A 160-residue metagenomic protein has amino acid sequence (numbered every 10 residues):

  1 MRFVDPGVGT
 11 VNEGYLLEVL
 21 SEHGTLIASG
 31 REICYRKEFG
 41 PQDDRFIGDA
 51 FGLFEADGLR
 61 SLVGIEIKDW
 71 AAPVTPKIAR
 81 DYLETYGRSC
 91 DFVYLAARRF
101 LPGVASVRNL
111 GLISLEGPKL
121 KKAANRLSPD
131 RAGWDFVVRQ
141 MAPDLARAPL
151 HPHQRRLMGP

Functional and structural regions predicted by a protein language model:
M1-V8, E18-A28, F100, A105-P160: Non-catalytic C-terminal interaction segments of nucleic acid-processing enzymes
H23, D57, R88-S89: Alpha-helix C-cap/termination motif
G24-D43: A short acidic/basic microdomain associated with nuclease active sites
I27-A28, C34, D49-L53, L62-G64 (+2 more regions): Ordered hydrophobic segments in well-structured contexts
F46: Beta-rich catalytic cores
A50-G52, G58-P76: Conserved catalytic cores of phosphodiester-cleaving nucleases, focusing on short active-site segments
D69-L112: Catalytic cores of nucleic-acid endonucleases
